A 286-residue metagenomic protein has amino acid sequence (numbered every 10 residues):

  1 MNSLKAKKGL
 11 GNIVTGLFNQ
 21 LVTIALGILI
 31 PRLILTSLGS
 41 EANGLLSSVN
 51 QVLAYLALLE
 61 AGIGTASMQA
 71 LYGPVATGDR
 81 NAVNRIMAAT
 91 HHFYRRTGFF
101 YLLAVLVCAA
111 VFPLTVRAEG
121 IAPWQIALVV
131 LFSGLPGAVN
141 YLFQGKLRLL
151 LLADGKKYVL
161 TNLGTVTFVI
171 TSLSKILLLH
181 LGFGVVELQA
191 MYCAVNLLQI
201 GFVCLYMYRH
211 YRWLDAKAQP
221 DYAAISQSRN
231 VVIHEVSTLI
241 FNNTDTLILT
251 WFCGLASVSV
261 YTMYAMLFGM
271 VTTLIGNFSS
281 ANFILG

Functional and structural regions predicted by a protein language model:
M1-G9, V185-Q189, G201-N243, L247 (+1 more regions): Interhelical loop/hinge segments that connect adjacent transmembrane helices in multipass membrane
K5-I13, S47, P123-A127, P220-S228 (+1 more regions): Primarily residues marking transmembrane-helix entry/exit sites
K7, L38-L46, G78-A88, F99-G137 (+2 more regions): Membrane-interface helix-capping segments at transmembrane helix termini in multi-pass transporters
K7-G73, L102-C108, F132, T167 (+5 more regions): Signature of the first transmembrane helix
L10, G137-N162, L177, V186 (+2 more regions): Membrane-interface junctions at transmembrane-helix termini in multi-pass inner-membrane proteins
Q20, A127, L131, T161-R209 (+2 more regions): Hydrophobic alpha-helical transmembrane segments
T36, L152-A153, H180-L181, W251: Membrane-helix boundary and inter-helical linker elements of multi-pass secondary transporters
A61-T77, L152-A153, Y211, F268-G286: Helix-loop junctions and terminal segments of transmembrane helices in multi-pass membrane transport/translocation
